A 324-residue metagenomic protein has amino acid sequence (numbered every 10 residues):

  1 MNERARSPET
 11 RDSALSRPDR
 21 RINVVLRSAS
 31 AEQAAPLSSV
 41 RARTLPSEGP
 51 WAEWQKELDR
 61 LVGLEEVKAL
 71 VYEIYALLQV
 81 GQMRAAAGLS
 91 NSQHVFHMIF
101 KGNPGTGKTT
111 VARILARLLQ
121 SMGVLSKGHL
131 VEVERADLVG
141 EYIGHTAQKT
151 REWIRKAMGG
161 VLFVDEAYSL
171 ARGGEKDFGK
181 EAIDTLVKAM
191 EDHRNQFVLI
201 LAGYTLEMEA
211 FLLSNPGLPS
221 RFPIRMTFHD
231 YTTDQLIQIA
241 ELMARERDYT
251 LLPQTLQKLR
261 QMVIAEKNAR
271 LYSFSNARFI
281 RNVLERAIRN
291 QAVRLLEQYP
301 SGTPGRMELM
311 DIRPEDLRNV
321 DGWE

Functional and structural regions predicted by a protein language model:
N2-E53, E57, Q238, M243-T250 (+1 more regions): C-terminal alpha-helical "lid" subdomain
E53-F96: Pre-Walker A (pre-P-loop) alpha-helix and adjacent loop at the N terminus of AAA/AAA+ ATPase modules, a conserved
L89-G128, E152-R155, F222: Walker A/P-loop
K127-A157: Short glycine-rich substrate-engagement loop in P-loop NTPases that contacts/grips substrate
R135-T146, S169-K180, R225-T227: Flexible beta-alpha connector loops of hexameric P-loop NTPases
I154-G174: Conserved nucleotide-sensing/catalytic segment adjacent to the nucleotide-binding pocket in NTP-handling enzymes
Y168-I200, L213-G217: Conserved catalytic/switch belt of AAA+ P-loop NTPases
L213-H229: A short helix-turn-beta junction within AAA+ P-loop NTPase domains corresponding to the substrate/partner-engaging
